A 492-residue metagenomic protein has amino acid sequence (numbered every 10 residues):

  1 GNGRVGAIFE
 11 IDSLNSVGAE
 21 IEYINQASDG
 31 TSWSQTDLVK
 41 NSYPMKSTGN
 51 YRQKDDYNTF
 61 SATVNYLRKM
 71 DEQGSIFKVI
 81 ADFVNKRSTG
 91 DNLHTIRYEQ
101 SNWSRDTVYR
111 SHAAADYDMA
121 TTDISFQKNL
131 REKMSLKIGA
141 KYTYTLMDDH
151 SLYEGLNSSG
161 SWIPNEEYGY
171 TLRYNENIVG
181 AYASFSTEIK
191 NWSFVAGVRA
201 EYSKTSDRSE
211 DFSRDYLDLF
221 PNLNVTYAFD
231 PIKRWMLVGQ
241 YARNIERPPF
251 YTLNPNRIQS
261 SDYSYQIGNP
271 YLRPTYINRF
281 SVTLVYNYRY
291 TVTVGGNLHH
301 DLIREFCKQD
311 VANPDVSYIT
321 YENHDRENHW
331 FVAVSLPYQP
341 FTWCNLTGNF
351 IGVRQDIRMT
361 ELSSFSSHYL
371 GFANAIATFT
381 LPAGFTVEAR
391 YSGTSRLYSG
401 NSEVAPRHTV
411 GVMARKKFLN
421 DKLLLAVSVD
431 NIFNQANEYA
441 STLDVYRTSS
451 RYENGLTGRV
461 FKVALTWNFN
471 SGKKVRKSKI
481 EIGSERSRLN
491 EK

Functional and structural regions predicted by a protein language model:
G1-G6, E10, L14-V17, I21-L38 (+6 more regions): Surface-exposed extracellular loop regions of Gram-negative outer-membrane beta-barrel proteins
G1-R4, I8-E10, L14-K78, D82-Y117 (+5 more regions): Flexible loop and strand-edge segments within Gram-negative outer membrane beta-barrel domains
L14-V17, E72-F77, K133-L136, N191-F194 (+7 more regions): Repeated loop/turn-to-beta-strand initiation elements of outer-membrane beta-barrel proteins
Y23-D29, R68, F83-T89, Y142-D148 (+12 more regions): Transmembrane beta-strands of outer-membrane beta-barrel pores
T107-S193, S209, T226-D230, V353-I376: Outer-membrane beta-barrel transmembrane domain signature of Gram-negative proteins, especially the mid-to-C-terminal
R110, M119-D123, I163-Y170, N175 (+4 more regions): Outer membrane beta-barrel strand-and-loop segments of large Gram-negative receptors, especially TonB-dependent
Y170-E176, I245-H300, S317-W330, Q339 (+1 more regions): Outer-membrane beta-barrel signature, preferentially recognizing the C-terminal barrel domain of Gram-negative
S366-K492: Conserved C-terminal beta-signal and adjacent last beta-strands/turns of outer-membrane beta-barrel proteins
